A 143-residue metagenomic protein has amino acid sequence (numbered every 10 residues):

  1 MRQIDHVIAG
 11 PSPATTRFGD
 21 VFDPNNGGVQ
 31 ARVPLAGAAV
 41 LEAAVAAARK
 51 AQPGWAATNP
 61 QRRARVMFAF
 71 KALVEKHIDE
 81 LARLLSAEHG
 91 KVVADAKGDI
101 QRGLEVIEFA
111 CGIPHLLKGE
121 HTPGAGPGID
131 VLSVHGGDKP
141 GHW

Functional and structural regions predicted by a protein language model:
M1-V29: Hydrophobic face of amphipathic alpha-helices that form TPR/SEL1-like repeat modules and related alpha-solenoid
P11, K91, I113, E120 (+1 more regions): Gly/Ser/Thr-rich helix-start
P13, V93, V106, H115 (+2 more regions): Short, flexible micro-motifs
T15, D23, L35, V134-H135: Conserved strand-loop elements at the edges of beta-sheets that form or border functional pockets
F18, P60, D138: ATP/adenylate-binding site constellation spanning eukaryotic-like Ser/Thr protein kinases, ABC-transporter
Q30-L117: Glycine-rich loop-to-alpha-helix module at the N-terminal edge of alpha/beta enzyme cores
K118-W143: Conserved small-residue-rich beta-alpha loop and adjacent elements that most often cradle the phosphate/pyrophosphate
